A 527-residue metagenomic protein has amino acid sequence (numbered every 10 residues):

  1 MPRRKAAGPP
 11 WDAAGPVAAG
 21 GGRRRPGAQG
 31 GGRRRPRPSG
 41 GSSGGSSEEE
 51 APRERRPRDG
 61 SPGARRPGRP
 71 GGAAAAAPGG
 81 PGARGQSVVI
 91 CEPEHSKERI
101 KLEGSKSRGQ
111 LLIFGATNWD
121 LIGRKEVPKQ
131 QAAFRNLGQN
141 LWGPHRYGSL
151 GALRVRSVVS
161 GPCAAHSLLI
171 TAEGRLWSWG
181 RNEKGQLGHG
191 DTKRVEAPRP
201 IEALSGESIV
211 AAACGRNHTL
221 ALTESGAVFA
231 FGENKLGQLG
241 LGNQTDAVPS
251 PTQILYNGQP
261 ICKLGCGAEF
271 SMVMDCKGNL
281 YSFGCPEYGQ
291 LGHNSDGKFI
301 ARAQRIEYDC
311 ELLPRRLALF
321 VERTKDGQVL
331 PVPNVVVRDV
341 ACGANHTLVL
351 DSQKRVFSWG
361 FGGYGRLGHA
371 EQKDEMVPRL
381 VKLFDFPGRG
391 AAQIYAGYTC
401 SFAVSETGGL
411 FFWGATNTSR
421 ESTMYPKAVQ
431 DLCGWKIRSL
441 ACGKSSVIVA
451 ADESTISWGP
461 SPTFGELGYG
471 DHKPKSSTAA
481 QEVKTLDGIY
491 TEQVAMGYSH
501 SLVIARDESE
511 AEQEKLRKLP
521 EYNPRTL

Functional and structural regions predicted by a protein language model:
P2-L527: Eukaryote-biased RCC1-like beta-propeller repeat architecture
